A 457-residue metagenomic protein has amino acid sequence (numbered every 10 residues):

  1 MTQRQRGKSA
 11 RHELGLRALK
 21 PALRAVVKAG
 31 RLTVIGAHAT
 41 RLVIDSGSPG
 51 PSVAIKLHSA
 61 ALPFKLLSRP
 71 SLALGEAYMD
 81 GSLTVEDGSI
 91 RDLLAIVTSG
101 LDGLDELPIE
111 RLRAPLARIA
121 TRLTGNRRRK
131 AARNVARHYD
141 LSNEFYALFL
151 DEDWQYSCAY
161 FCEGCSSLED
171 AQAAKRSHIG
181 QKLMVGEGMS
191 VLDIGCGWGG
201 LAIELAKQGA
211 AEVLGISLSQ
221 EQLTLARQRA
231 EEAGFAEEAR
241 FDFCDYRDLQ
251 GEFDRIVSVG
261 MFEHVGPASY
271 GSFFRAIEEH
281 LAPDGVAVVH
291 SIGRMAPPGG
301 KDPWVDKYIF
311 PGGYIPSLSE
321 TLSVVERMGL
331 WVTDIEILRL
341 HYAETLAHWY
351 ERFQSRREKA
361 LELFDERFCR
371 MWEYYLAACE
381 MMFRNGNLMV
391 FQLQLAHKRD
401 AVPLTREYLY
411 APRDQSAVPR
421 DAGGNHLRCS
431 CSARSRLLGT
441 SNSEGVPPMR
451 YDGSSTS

Functional and structural regions predicted by a protein language model:
M1-A173, H178: Feature captures hydrophobic
E187-G195: Conserved class I S-adenosyl-L-methionine
W198-G209: Conserved SAM-binding loop of SAM-dependent methyltransferases across substrates and taxa, primarily the Class I
A233-Y246: Conserved SAM-binding strand-loop segment of SAM-dependent methyltransferases
R247-I256: A short acidic, Gly/Pro-enriched loop at the edge of an enzyme's catalytic core that lines a small-molecule cofactor
G271-P283: A short glycine-rich, Lys/Arg-flanked "PGG" loop and its adjoining helix->strand segment in the class I
D284-I292: Conserved beta-strand signature within the Rossmann-like core of class I S-adenosyl-L-methionine
I292-P403, A417-R420: Substrate-binding/catalytic lobe of Class I Rossmann-like enzymes that use SAM or dcSAM, i.e., the mid-to-C-terminal
